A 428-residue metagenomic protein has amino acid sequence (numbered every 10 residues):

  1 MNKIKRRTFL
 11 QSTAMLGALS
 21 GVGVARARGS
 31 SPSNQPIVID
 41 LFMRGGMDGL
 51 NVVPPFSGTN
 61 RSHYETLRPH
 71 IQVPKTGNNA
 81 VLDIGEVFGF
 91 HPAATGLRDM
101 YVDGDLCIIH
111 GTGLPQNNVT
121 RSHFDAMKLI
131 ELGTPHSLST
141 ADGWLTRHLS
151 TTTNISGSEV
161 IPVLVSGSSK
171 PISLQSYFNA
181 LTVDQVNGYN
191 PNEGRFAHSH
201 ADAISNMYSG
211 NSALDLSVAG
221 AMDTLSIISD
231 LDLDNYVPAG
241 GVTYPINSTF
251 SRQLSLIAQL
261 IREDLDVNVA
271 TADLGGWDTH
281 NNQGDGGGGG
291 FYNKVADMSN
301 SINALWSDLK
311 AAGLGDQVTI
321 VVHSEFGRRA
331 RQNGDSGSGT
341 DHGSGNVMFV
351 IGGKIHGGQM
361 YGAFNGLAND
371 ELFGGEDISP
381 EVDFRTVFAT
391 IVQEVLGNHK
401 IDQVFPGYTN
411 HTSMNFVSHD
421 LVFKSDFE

Functional and structural regions predicted by a protein language model:
N2-A311, R331, V350-L421: Feature for exported/extracytoplasmic and membrane-associated proteins, marking the mature portion
V267-V269, G315-Q317, H323, G343-N346 (+1 more regions): Active-site lining segments that contact anionic ligands and/or coordinate catalytic metals
I302, W306-S336: Metal-dependent active-site segment of extracytoplasmic phospho-/sulfohydrolases and closely related
S324-Q359: Histidine-centered active-site microenvironments of extracellular/periplasmic hydrolases and transferases
D420-E428: Short acidic, low-complexity intrinsically disordered linear motifs used for protein-protein interactions
